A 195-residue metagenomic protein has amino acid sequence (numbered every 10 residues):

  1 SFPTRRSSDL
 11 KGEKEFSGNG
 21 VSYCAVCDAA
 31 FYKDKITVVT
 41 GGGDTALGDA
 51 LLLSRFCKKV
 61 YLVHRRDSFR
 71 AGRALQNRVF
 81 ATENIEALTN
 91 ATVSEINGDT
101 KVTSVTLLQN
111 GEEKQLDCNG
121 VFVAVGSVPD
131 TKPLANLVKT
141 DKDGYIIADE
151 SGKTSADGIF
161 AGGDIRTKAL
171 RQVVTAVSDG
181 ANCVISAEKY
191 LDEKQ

Functional and structural regions predicted by a protein language model:
S1-S7: Short, small-residue-biased leader/transition segments that mark boundaries at the very start of proteins
D9, K14-F31, A124-T175, D179-N182 (+1 more regions): FAD-site-proximal beta/loop scaffold in flavoenzymes
G20, K35-I36, K59: Residues that mark the start of a beta-strand
G41-G43: Glycine-rich Rossmann-fold phosphate-binding loop(s) that bind the pyrophosphate of adenine dinucleotide cofactors
A46-L47: N-terminal Rossmann-fold NAD(P) dinucleotide-binding loop
A50-L51: Generic hydrophobic/aromatic pocket-lining and core-packing "Φ" positions
R55-E150, K189-Q195: A Rossmann-like FAD-binding core segment of flavoenzymes
